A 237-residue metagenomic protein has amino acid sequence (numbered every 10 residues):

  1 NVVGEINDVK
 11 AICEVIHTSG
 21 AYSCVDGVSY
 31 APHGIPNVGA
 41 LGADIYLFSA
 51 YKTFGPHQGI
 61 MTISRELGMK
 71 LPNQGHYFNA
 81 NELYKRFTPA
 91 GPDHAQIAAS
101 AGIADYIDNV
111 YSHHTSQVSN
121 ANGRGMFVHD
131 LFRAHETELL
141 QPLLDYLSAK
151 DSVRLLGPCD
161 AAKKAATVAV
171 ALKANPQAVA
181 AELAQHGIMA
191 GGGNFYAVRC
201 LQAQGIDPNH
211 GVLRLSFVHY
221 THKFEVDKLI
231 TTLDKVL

Functional and structural regions predicted by a protein language model:
N1-L237: Pyridoxal 5′-phosphate
